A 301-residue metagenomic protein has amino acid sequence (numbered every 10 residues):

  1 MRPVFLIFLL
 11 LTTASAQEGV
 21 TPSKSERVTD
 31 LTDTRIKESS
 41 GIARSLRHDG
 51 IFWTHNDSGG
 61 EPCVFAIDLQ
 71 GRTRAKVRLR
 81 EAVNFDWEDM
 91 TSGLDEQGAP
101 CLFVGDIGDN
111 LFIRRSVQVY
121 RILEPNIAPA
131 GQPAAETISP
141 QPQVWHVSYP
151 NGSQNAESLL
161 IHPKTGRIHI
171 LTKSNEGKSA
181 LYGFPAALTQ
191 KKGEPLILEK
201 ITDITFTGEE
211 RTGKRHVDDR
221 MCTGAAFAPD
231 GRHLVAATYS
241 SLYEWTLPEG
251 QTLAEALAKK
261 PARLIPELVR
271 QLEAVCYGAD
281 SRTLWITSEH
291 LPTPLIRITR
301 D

Functional and structural regions predicted by a protein language model:
M1-V4, I42: Positively charged n-region of N-terminal signal peptides that target proteins for export
P3-T12: Sec-dependent N-terminal signal peptides
Q17-D301: Sequence/structural signature of beta-propeller domains
